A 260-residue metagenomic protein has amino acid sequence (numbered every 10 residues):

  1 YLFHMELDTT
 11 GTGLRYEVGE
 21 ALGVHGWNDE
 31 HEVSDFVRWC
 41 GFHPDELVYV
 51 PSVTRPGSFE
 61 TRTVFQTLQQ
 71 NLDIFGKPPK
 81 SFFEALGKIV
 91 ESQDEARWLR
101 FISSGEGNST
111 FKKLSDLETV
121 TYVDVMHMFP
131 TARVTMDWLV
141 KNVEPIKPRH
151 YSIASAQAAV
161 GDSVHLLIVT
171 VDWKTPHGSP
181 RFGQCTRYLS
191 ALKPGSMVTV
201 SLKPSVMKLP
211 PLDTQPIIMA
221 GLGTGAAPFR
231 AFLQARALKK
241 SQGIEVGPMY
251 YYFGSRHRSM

Functional and structural regions predicted by a protein language model:
Y1-M260: FNR-like FAD-binding dehydrogenase module
